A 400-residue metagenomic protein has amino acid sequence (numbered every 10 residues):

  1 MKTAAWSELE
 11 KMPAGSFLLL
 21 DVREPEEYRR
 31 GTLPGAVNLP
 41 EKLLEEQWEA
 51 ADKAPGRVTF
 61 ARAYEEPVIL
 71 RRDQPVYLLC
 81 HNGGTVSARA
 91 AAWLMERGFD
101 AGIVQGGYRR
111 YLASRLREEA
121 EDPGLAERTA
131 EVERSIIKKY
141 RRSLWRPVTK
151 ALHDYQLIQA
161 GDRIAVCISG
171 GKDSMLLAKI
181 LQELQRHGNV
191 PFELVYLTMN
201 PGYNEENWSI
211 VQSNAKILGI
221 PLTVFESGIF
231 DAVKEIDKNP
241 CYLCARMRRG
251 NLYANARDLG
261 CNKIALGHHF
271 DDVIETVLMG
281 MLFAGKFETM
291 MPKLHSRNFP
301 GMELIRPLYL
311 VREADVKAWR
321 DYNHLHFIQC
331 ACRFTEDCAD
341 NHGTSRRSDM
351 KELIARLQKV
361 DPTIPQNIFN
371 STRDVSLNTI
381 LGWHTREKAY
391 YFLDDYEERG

Functional and structural regions predicted by a protein language model:
M1-L18, P25-Y77, H81-E131: Rhodanese-like catalytic fold shared by cysteine-dependent sulfurtransferases and DSP/PTP-type phosphatases
D21-R23, H81, L266-F270, R373: Short, well-ordered beta-to-alpha junction loops that form the rim of enzyme active sites and present histidine/acidic
V22, H81, G106, S169 (+1 more regions): Cofactor-binding loop segments of dinucleotide-utilizing enzymes, especially the Rossmann-like FAD- and NAD(P)+-binding
N38, I103, Y196, V224-E226 (+1 more regions): A structural preference for short, hydrophobic beta-strand core positions in alpha/beta folds
G98-D100, I220, L325: Short phosphate-binding/catalytic loops that engage adenosine nucleotides
E121-M279, F283-M291, A314-D315, D321-Y322 (+1 more regions): ATP-dependent adenylation/nucleotidyltransferase module used to activate substrates
L194, I264, D271-L353: Catalytic subdomain that performs nucleotidyl-dependent activation
L325-G400: The feature marks non-catalytic terminal segments
